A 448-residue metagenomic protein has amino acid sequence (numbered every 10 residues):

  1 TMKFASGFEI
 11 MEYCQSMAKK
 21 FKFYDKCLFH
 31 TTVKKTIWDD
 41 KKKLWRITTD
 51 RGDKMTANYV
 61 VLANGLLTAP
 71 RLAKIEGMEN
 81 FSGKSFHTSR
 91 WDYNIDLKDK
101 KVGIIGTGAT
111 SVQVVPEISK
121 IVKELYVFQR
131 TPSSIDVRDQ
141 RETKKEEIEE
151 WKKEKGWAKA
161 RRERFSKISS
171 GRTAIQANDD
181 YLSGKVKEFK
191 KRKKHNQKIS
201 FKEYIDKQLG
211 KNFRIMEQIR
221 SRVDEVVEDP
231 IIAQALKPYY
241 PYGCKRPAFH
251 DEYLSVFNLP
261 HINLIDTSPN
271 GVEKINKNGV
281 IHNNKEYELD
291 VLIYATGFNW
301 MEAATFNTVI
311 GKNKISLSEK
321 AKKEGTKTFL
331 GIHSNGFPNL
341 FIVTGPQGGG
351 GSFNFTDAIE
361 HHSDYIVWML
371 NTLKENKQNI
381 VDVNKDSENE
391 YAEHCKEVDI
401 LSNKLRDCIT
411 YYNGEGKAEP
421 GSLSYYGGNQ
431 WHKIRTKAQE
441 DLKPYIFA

Functional and structural regions predicted by a protein language model:
T1-E79, N94, T107, I121-A448: N-terminal FAD-binding dinucleotide-binding subdomain shared by FAD-dependent oxidases/monooxygenases
S82-G83: Active-site-adjacent "gating/activation" loops or surface patches in catalytic cores
F86-D99: A short, basic/flexible loop-to-alpha-helix module at the beginning of a structural domain
K100-I105: Beta1/beta-strand and adjacent pyrophosphate-binding region of the FAD-binding site in flavoprotein oxidoreductases
T110: Hydrophobic/small residue at the entry helix of a nucleotide-binding pocket
V114-I118: Aromatic pocket-lining residues of Rossmann-like dinucleotide-binding sites
